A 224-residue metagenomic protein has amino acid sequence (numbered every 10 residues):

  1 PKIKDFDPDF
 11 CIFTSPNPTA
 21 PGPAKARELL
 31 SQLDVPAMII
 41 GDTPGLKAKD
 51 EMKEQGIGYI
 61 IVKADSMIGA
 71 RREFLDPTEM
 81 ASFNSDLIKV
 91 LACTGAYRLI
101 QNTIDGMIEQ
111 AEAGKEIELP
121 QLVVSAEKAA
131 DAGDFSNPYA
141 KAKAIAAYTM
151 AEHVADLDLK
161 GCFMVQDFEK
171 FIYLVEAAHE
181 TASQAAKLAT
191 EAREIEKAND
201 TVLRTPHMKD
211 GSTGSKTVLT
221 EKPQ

Functional and structural regions predicted by a protein language model:
P1-K2, D7-P8, S15-P21, K25-E28 (+1 more regions): Anaerobic metallocofactor- and corrinoid-dependent redox/one-carbon enzyme cores, especially those from methanogenesis
